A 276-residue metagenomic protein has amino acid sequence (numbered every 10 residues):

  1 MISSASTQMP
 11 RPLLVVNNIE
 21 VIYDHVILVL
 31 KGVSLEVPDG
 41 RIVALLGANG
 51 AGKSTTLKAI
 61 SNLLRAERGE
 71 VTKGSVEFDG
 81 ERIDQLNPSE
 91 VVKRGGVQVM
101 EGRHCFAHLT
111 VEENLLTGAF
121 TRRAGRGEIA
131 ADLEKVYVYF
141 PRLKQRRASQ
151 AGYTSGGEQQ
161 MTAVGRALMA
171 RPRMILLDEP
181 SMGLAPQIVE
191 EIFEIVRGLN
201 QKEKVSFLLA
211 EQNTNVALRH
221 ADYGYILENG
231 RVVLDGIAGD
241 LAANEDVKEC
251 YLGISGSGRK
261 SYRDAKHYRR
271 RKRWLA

Functional and structural regions predicted by a protein language model:
M9-V16, I22-G32, L64-G69, L86-P88 (+1 more regions): A short, flexible loop at the N-terminus of ABC-type nucleotide-binding domains that lies
D24-H25, L64-E67, L86, V111-E128 (+2 more regions): ABC-type ATPase nucleotide-binding domains, specifically the catalytic core motifs of the NBD
L46-A48: The feature captures the beta-strand-to-loop junction immediately N-terminal to the Walker
V71-E81, R94, E128-L133: Conserved ABC transporter NBD signature motif
L109, T154, A167-L168: ABC ATPase signature
M169-R173: A short, proline-enriched helix->beta-strand linker immediately N-terminal to the Walker B motif in ABC-type P-loop
E190-K204: Helical segment within the ABC ATPase nucleotide-binding domain
I254-A276: ABC ATPase nucleotide-binding domains
